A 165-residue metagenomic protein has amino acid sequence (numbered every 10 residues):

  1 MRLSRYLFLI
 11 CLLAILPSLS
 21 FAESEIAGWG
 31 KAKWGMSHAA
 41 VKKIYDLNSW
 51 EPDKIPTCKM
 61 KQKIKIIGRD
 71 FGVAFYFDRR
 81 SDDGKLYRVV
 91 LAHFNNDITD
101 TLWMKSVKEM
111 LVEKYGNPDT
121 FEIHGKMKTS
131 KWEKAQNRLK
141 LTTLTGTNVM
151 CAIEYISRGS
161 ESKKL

Functional and structural regions predicted by a protein language model:
M1-F8: Bacterial N-terminal signal peptides that target proteins for export
L3, P17-L19, E23: Intrinsically disordered, low-complexity segments enriched in Ser/Pro/Gly/Ala and basic residues
F8-P17: Bacterial N-terminal signal peptides
S18, D83-R88: Short amphipathic alpha-helical segments, especially helix-boundary/capping motifs
A22-K63, R88-L165: Non-cytosolic coordination micro-motifs
M60-K85: Compositionally biased P/S/T/G-rich terminal and signal peptide-adjacent segments that lie outside catalytic cores
